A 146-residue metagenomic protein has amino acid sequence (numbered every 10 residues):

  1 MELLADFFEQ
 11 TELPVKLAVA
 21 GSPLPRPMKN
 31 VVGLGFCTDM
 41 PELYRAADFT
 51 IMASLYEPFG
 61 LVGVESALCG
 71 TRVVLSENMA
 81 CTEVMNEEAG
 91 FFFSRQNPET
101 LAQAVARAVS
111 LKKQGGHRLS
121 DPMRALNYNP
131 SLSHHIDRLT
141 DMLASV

Functional and structural regions predicted by a protein language model:
G21-C37: Nucleotide-activated donor-binding/catalytic signature segment of Leloir-type glycosyltransferases, i.e., the conserved
F36-C37, L43-A47: Short alpha-helical donor nucleotide-sugar binding micro-motif in glycosyltransferases
T50-I51: A short hydrophobic beta-strand element within the catalytic core of glycosyltransferases that build diverse glycans
L55: Aromatic "clamp/platform" in nucleotide-sugar-dependent glycosyltransferases that forms part of the donor/acceptor
G60-G63, C81: Short glycine/serine-rich donor-binding loops of glycosyltransferases
R72-L75: Short hydrophobic beta-strand element within catalytic cores of glycosyltransferases and related nucleotide-activated
E87, F91-P98, R107-K113: Conserved acidic donor-binding segment of nucleotide-sugar-dependent glycosyltransferases
K113-A144: A charged, aromatic-enriched C-terminal amphipathic alpha-helix characteristic of glycosyltransferases across folds
